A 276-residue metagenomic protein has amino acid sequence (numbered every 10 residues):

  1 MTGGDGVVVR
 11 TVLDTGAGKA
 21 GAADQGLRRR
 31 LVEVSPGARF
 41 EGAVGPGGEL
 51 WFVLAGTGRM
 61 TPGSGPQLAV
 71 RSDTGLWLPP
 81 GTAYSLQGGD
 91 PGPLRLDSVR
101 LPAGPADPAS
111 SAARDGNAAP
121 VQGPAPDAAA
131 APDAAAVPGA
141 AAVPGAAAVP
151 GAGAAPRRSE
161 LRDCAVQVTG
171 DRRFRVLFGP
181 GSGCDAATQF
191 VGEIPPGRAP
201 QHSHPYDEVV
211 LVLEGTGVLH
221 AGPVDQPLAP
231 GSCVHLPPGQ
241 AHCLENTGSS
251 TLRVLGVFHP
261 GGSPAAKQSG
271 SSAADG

Functional and structural regions predicted by a protein language model:
M1-L31, E41, R71-S72, S98-R100 (+2 more regions): A short, N-terminal "cap"/entry segment at the start of jelly-roll beta-barrel domains of the cupin/DSBH fold
L13-A17, R28-G45, Q189-H204: Conserved short histidine dyad/triad with adjacent acidic residue
E33, G45-R59, V191-I194, S203-L219: Short, conserved beta-strand element in jelly-roll/cupin
F40-G42, M60-T61, L78, Y84-D90 (+4 more regions): Short beta-strand His + acidic residue motifs that chelate non-heme Fe in jelly-roll/DSBH and cupin folds
E41, P46-T74, P79, S85: Extended, compositionally biased flexible segments
S64-P80, P223-P238: Short acidic-glycine-tyrosine-enriched beta hairpin
P91-P108, Q189, H235, S249-K267: A short hydrophobic beta-strand segment most commonly corresponding to one strand of the jelly-roll/cupin
